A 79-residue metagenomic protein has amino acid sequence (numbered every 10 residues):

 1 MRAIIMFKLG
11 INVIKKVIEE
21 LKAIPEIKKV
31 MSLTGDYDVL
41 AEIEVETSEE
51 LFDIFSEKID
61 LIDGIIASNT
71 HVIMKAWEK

Functional and structural regions predicted by a protein language model:
M1-K79: A compositional/biophysical signature of low hydrophobicity enriched in polar/charged and small residues
